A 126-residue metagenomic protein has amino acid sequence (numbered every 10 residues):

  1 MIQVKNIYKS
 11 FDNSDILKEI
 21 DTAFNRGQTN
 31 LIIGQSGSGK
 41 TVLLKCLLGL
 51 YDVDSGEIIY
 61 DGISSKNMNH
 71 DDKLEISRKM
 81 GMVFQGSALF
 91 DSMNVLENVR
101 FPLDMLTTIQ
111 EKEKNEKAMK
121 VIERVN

Functional and structural regions predicted by a protein language model:
I2, L17-E19: Conserved structural motif at the start of ABC-family nucleotide-binding domains
F24-R26, E75: Conserved hydrophobic segment flanking the Walker A/P-loop of ABC-type ATPase nucleotide-binding domains
L31, L74-S87: ABC nucleotide-binding domain signature
I33-Q35: The feature captures the beta-strand-to-loop junction immediately N-terminal to the Walker
L48: Helix-to-loop junction immediately C-terminal to a conserved catalytic motif
G56-K66, I76: Conserved ABC transporter NBD signature motif
I63-S64, E111-N126: Conserved ABC ATPase "signature" region
L96-D104, N115, M119: Short helical segment in ABC ATPase nucleotide-binding domains corresponding to the A-loop/adjacent helical element
